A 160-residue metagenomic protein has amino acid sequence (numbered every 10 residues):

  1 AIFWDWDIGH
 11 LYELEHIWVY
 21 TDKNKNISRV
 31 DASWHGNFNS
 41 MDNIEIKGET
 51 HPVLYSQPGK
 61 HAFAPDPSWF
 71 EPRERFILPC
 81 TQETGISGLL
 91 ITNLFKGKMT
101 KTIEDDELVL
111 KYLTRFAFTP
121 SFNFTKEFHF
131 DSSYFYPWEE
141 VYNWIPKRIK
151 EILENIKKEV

Functional and structural regions predicted by a protein language model:
A1-D5: Generic short beta-strand segments
D7-H16, K23-V160: Domain-length functional cores that host ligand/cofactor binding and catalytic or interaction surfaces in mature
